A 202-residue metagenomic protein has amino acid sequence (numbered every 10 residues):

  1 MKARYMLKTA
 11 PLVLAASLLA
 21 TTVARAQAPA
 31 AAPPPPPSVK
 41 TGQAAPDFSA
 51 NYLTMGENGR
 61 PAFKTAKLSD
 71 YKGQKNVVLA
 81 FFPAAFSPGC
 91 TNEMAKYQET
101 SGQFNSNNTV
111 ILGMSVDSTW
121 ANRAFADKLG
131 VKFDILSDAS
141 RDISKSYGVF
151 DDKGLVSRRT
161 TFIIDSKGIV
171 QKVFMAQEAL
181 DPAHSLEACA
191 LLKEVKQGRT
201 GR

Functional and structural regions predicted by a protein language model:
A10-T21: Bacterial N-terminal signal peptides
A24-G59: N-proximal helix/coil linker or "cap" segments that precede and/or mark the start of modular domains
P46, N76-V78, R158-T160: Short loop/turn microsegments at loop-to-beta-strand junctions
S49-N76: A short beta-strand-turn-helix
V78-L79, I111: Hydrophobic beta-strand anchors of alpha/beta hydrolase catalytic cores
A85-V131, S140-K145: Structural microenvironment flanking redox-active thiols in thiol-disulfide oxidoreductases
V131-F133, D151-F162: Structural micro-motif
S157-R202: Thiol-/selenol-based redox modules, centered on thioredoxin-like and closely related oxidoreductase domains
